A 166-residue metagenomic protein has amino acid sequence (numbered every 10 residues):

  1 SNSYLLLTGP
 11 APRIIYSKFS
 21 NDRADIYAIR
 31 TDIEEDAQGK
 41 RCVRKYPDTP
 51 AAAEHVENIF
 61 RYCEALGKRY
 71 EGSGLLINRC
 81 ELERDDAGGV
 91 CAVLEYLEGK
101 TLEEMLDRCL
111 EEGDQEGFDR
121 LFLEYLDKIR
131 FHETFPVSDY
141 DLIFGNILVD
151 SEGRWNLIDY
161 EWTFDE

Functional and structural regions predicted by a protein language model:
S1-E34: Rossmann-like AdoMet/SAM-dependent catalytic core
A11-P12, D48-A51, E83-A87, L97-L102 (+2 more regions): Short, solvent-exposed loop/turn segments at secondary-structure junctions
D25-G67: ATP-binding glycine-rich loop module of kinase domains
E35-Q38, L82-G88, S151: Short, ordered beta-strand-loop transition motifs
R41-C42, V90, G153-W155: Hydrophobic residues embedded in beta-strands of well-ordered beta-sheets
Y62-G72, C109-Y140, G145: Conserved kinase catalytic-core helix
I77-F122: Conserved structural core of kinase catalytic domains
P136-E166: Catalytic activation segment of kinase domains across protein kinase-like and atypical kinase folds
